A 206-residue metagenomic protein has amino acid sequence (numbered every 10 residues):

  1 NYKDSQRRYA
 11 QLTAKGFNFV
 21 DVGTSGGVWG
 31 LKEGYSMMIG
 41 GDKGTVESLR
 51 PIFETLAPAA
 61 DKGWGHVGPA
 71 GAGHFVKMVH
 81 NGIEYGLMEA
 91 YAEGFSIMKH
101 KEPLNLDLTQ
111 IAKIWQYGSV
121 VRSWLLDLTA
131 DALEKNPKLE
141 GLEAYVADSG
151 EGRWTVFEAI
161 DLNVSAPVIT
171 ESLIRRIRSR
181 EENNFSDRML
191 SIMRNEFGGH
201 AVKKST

Functional and structural regions predicted by a protein language model:
N1-E93: Rossmann-fold dinucleotide-binding core
Q6, A10, A144, L162-V164 (+1 more regions): Metal- and O2-centered redox machinery and metal/ROS homeostasis
M38, S48, D61-W64, G71-H200: Helical "substrate-binding/catalytic lid" subdomain of Rossmann-like NAD(P)-dependent dehydrogenases/reductases
E54-P58, N195, G199-T206: ATP-dependent carboxylate/acyl-activation modules
